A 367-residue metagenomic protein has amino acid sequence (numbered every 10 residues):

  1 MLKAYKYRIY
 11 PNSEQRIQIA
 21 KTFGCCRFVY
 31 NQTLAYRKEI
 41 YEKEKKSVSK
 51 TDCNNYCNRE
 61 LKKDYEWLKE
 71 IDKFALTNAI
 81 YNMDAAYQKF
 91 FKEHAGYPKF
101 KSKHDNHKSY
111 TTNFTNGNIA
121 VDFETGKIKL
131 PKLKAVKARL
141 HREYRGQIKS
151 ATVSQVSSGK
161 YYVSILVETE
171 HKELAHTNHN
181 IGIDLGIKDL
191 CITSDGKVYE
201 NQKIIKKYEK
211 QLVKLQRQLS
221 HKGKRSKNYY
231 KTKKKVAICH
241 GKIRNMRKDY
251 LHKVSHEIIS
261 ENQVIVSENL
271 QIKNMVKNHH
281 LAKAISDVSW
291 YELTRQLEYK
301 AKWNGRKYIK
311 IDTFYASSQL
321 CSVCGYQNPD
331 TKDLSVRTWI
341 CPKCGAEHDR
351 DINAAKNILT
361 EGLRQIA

Functional and structural regions predicted by a protein language model:
M1-L76: Gly/serine-rich nucleotide phosphate-binding loop at the start of the catalytic core of nucleotide/ADP-ribose-handling
Y7-I9, A135-A138, V198-N201: Generic detection of short hydrophobic beta-strand segments and adjacent strand-loop junctions
I9-S13, Q88, Q296: Hydrophobic/aromatic-rich, well-ordered segments within soluble, folded domains that form packed cores
I17-A20, G24-R27, F74-Y81, H252 (+4 more regions): Non-catalytic, well-ordered alpha-helical scaffold segments
T33, A79-F90, I352-G362, I366: Stable alpha-helical structural segments in soluble proteins, enriched in small hydrophobic residues
L34, K38-Y41, Y87, F91-P98 (+1 more regions): Long, hydrophobic, amphipathic alpha-helical segments used as structural scaffolds
D52-V156: Acidic carboxylate diad motif detector
R142-Y144, S157-A367: Positively charged, helix-rich recognition surfaces that bind polyanionic ligands
